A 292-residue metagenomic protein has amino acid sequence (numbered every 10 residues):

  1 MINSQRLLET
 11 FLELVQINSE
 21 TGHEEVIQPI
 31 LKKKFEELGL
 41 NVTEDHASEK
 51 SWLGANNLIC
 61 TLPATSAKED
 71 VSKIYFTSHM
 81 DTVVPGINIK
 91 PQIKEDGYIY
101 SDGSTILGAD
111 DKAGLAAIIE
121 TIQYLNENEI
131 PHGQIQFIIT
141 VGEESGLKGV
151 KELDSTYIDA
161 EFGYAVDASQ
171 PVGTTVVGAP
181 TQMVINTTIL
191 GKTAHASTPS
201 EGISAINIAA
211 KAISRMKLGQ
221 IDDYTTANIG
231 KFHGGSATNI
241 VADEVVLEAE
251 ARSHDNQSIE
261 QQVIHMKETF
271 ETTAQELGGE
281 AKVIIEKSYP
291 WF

Functional and structural regions predicted by a protein language model:
M1-E25, K287-Y289: N-terminal capping segment at the start of a domain
E13, I119-N126, K211-K217: Short glycine/serine- and small hydrophobic-enriched flexible loop segments
E20-D70: A non-catalytic alpha/beta surface segment that caps or lines the substrate-entry region of metallo-dependent hydrolase
Q28, T61, E69-I139, T156 (+1 more regions): Active-site metal-coordination/substrate-binding segment of hydrolases, especially metallo-dependent peptidases
N88-K90, V172-G178, G234-N239: Short beta-strand/turn micro-motifs at beta-sheet edges
E127-N207: Fold-level recognition of mixed alpha/beta catalytic cores in primary-metabolism enzymes, strongest
A205-F292: Metal-dependent amide/peptide-bond hydrolase catalytic core, centered on the "pita-bread" metallohydrolase fold
